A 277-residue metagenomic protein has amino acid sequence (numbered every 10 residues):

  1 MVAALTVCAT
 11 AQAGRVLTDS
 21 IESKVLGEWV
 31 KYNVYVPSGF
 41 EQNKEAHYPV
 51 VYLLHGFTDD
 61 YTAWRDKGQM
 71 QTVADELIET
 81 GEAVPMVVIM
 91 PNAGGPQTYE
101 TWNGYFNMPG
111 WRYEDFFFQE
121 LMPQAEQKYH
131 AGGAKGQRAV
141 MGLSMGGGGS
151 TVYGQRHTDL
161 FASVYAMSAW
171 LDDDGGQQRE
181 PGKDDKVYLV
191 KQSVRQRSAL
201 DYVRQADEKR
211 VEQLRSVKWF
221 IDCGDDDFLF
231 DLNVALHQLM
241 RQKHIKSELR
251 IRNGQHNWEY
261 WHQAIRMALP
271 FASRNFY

Functional and structural regions predicted by a protein language model:
M1-V2: Sec-dependent signal peptide recognition, specifically the positively charged N-region followed immediately by
T6-C8: N-terminal signal peptide c-region/cleavage motif recognized by signal peptidases
Q12-Y277: Non-catalytic cap/lid and distal C-terminal segments of serine-dependent acyl enzymes
